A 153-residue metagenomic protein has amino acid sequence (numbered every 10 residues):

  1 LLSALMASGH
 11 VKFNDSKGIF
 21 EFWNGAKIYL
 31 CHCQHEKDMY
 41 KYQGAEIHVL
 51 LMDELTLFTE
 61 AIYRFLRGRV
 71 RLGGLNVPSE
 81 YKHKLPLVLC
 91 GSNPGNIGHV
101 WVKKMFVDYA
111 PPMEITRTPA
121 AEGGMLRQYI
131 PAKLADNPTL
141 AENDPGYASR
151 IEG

Functional and structural regions predicted by a protein language model:
L1-G153: Short, flexible loop motifs at catalytic/binding sites
